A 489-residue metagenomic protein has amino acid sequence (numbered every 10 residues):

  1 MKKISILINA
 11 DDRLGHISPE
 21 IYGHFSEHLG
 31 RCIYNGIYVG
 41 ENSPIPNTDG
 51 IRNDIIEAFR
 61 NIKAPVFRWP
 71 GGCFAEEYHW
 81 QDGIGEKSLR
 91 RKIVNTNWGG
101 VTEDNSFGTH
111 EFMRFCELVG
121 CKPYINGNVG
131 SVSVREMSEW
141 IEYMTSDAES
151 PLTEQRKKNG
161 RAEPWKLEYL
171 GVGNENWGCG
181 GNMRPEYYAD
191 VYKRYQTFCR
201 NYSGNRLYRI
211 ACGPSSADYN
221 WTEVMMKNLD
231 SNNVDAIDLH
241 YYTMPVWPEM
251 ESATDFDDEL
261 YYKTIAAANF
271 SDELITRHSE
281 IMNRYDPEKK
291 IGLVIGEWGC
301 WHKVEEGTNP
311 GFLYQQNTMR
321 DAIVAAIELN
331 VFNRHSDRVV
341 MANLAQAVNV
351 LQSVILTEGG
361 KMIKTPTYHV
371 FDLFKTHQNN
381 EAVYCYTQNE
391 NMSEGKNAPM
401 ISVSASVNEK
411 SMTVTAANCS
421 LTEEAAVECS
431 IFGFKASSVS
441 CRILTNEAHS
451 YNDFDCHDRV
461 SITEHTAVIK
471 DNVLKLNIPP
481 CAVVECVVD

Functional and structural regions predicted by a protein language model:
M1-A236, A268-D489: Non-catalytic accessory regions flanking glycosidase/transglycosidase catalytic cores in CAZymes
L239: Histidine-centered catalytic micro-motifs
Y242-Y262, T308: Active-site His/acidic residue clusters
